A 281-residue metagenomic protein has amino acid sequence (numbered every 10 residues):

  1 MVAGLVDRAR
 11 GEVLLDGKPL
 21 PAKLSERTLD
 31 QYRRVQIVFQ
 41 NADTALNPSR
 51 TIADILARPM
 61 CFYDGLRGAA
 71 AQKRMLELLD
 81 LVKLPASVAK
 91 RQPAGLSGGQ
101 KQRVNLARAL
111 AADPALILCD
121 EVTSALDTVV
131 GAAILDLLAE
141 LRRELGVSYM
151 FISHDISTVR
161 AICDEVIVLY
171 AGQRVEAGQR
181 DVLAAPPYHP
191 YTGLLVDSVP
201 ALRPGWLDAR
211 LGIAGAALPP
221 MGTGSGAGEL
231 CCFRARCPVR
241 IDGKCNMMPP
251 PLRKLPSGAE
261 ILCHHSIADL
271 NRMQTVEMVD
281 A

Functional and structural regions predicted by a protein language model:
A3: Helix-to-loop junction immediately C-terminal to a conserved catalytic motif
L20-Q36, D54, F62, G68 (+2 more regions): ABC ATPase NBD coupling module
A69-S87, V196: Conserved ABC ATPase "signature" region
Q92-L96, Q100: Conserved ABC ATPase signature
D113: Conserved catalytic motifs of ABC-family nucleotide-binding domains
V122, L126-D208: P-loop NTP-binding/switch modules centered on Walker-like glycine-rich loops
Q179-A281: Short catalytic/signature loops enriched in Gly
